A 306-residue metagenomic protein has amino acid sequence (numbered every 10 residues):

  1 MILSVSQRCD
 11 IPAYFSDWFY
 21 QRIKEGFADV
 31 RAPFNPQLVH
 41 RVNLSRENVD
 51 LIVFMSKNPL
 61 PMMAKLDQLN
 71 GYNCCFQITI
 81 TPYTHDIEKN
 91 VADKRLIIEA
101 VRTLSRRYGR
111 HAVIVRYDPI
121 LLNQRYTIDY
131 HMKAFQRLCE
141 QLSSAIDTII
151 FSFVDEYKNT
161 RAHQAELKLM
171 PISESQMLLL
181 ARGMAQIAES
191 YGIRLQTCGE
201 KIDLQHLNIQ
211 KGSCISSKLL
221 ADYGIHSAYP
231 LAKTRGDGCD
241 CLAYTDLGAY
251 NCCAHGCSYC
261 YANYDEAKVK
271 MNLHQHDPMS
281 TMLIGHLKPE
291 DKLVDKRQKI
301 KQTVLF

Functional and structural regions predicted by a protein language model:
M1-I87, K94, V101-Y108, E266-F306: Conserved Radical SAM active-site core
M1-S4, P12, V42-S45, N208-Y250 (+1 more regions): N-terminal [4Fe-4S]-dependent radical SAM core
R8-D10, K57, T79-Y83, D118-I120 (+2 more regions): Active-site beta-loop-alpha junctions enriched in small/polar residues
C9, A32, A165-H226, H274-Q275 (+1 more regions): Flexible, acidic/Gly-rich N-terminal and inter-domain linker regions that tether and position cofactor-handling modules
Y83-V91, P119-D129, Q164-I172: Surface-exposed cleft-lining segments at the edges of enzyme active sites
L96-H163, G183-G199: Conserved C-terminal portion of the radical SAM core fold that forms the substrate/S-adenosylmethionine-binding
D237, T245-E266: Local cysteine-cluster metal-coordination motifs and their immediate loop/turn environment, predominantly Fe-S cluster
